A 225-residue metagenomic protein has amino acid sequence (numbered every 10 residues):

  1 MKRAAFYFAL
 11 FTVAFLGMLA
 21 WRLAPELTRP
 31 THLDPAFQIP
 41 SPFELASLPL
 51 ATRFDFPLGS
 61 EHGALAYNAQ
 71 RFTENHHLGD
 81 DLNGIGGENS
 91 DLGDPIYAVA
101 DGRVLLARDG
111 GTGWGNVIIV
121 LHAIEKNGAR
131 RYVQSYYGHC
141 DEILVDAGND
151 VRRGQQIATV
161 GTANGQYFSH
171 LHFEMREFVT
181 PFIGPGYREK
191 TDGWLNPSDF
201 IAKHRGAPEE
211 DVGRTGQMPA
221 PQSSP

Functional and structural regions predicted by a protein language model:
M1-V13: N-terminal Sec-pathway targeting helices
V13-L23: Hydrophobic alpha-helical membrane-insertion segments, chiefly the h-region of N-terminal signal peptides
R22-N116, E125, R153, T162 (+2 more regions): Surface-exposed, glycine-biased beta-strand/turn segments
S90, Y97, G128-G154: Short histidine-centered loop motifs in beta-beta connectors
T112-H122, S169-H172: Short aromatic-glycine-enriched beta-strand elements
L121-K126, T180: Short edge-strand/loop segments of extracellular domains
A129-S135, R176-R205: Short peripheral tails and domain-boundary helices/loops at the edges of structured domains
V160-H172: Active-site loop architecture of trypsin-fold serine endopeptidases
